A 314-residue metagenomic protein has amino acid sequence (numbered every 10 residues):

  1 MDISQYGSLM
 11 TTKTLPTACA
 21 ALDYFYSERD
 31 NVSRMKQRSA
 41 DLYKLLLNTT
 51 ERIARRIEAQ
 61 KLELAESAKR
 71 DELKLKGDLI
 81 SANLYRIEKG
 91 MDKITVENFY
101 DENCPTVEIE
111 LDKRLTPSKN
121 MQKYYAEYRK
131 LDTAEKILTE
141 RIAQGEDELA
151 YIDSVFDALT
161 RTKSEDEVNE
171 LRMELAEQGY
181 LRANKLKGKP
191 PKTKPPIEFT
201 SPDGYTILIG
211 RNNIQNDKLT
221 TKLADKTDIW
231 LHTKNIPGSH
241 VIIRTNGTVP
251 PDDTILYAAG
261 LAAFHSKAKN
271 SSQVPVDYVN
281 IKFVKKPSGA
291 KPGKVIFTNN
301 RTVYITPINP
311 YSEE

Functional and structural regions predicted by a protein language model:
M1-G238, I242-E314: Extended, highly charged segments
